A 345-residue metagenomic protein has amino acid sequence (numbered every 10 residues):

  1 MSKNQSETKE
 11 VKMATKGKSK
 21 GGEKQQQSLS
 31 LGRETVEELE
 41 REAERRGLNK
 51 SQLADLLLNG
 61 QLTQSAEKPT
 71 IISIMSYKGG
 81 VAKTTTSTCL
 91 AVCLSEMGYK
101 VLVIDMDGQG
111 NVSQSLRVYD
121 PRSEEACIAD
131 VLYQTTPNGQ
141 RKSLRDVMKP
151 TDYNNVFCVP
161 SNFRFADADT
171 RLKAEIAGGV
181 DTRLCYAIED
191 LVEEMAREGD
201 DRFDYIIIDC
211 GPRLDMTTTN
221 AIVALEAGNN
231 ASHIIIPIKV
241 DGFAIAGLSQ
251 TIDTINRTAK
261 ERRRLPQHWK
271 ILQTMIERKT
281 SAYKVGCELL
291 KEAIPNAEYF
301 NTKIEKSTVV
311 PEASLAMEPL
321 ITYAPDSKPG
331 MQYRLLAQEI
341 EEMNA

Functional and structural regions predicted by a protein language model:
S2-Q5, K12-Q27, E37-R41, R45-Q52 (+1 more regions): P-loop NTP-binding core
